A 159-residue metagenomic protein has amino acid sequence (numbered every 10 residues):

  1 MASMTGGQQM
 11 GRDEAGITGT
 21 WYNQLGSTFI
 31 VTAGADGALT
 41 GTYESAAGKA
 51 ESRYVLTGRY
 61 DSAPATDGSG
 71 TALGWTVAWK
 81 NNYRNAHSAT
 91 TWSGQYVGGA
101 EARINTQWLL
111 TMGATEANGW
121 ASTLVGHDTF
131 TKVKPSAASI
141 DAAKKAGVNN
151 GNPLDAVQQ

Functional and structural regions predicted by a protein language model:
A2-G7, Y60, R103-Q159: Edge beta-strand at a domain terminus
Q8-A100, W108: Central antiparallel beta-sheet cores of small beta-barrel/beta-sandwich binding domains
